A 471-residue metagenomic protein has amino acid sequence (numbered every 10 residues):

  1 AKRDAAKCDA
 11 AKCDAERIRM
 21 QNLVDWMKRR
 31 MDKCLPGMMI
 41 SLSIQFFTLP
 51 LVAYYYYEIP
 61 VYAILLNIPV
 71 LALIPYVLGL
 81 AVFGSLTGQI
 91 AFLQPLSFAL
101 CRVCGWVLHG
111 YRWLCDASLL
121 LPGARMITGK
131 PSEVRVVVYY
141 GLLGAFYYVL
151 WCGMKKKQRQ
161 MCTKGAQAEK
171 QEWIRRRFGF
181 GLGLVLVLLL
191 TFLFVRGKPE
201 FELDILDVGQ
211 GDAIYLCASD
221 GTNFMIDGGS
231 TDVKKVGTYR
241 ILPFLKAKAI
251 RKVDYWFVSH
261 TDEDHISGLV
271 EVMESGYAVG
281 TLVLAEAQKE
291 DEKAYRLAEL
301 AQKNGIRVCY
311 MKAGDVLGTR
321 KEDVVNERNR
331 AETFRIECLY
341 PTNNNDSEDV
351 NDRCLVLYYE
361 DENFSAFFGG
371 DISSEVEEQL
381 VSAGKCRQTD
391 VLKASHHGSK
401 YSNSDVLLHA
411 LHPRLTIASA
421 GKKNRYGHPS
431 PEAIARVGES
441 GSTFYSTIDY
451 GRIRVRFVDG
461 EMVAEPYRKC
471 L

Functional and structural regions predicted by a protein language model:
A1-D4, R17-V82, A124-T128: Membrane-embedded alpha-helical bundles of multi-pass enzymes that act on lipidic or dolichyl-linked glycan substrates
K2-N22, N67, L86-L471: Non-globular, low-confidence helical/coil segments that flank catalytic cores
